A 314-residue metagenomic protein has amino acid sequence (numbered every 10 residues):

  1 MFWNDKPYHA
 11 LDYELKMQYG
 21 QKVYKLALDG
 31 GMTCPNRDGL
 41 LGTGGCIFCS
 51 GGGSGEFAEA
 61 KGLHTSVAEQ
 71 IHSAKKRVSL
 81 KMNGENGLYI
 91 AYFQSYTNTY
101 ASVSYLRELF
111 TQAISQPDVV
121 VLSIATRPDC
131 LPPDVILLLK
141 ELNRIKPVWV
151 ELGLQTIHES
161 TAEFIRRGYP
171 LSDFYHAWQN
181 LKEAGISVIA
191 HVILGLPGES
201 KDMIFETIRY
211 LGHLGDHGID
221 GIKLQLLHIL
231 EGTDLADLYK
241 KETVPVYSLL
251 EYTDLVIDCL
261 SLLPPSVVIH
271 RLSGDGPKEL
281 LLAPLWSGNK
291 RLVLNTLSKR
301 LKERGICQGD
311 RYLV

Functional and structural regions predicted by a protein language model:
M1-I90: N-terminal [4Fe-4S]-dependent radical SAM core
F2-Y13, M17-Y24, G218-G221, H228-V314: Auxiliary Fe-S-binding modules of radical SAM enzymes
Y24-L28, Y89-Q94, L122-I124, V148-L152 (+3 more regions): Hydrophobic faces of well-ordered beta-strands that scaffold small-molecule active sites in alpha/beta enzyme cores
C46, Q112-V119, E206-I222, L294-C307: Structural recognition of alpha->loop->beta junctions
G52-Q70, A74, K81-V103, D118-L131 (+2 more regions): Core AdoMet radical
A68-K75, L106-T111, I136-K140, Y175-W178 (+2 more regions): Generic structural signal for well-ordered alpha-helices, preferentially at hydrophobic/aromatic core positions
V78-N83, L109-P117, L137-P147, Q179-E183 (+2 more regions): Acidic (Asp/Glu)-rich catalytic clusters
S172-D234, L250-S273: Conserved C-terminal portion of the radical SAM core fold that forms the substrate/S-adenosylmethionine-binding
